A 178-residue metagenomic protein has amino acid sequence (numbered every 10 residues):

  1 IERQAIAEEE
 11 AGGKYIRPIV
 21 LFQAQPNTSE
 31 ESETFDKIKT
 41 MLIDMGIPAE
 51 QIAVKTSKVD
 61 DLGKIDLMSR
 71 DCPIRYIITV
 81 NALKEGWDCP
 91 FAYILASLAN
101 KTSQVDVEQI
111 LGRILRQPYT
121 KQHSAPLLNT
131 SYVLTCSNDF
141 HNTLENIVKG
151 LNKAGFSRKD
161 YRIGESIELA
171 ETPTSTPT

Functional and structural regions predicted by a protein language model:
I1-P18, N27-P73, T102-Q109, R113-T178: Helicase-associated low-complexity regulatory tails and linkers flanking the ATPase motor
I16-V20, C89-Y93: Glycine-rich, often proline-containing surface loops adjacent to acidic residues and nearby aromatics that form
Q23-Q25: Gly/Pro-rich turn-and-neighbor structural signature
K55, T79-N81, A96-L98, T135-C136: Short His-Asn-centered micro-motif
K58, K84, F91, L98-A99 (+1 more regions): Secondary-structure-rich domain cores
M68-E85, P90: Conserved two-lobed SF2 helicase motor
I94-A96, R113-I114: Glycine-rich, phosphate-binding/catalytic loops in enzymes
